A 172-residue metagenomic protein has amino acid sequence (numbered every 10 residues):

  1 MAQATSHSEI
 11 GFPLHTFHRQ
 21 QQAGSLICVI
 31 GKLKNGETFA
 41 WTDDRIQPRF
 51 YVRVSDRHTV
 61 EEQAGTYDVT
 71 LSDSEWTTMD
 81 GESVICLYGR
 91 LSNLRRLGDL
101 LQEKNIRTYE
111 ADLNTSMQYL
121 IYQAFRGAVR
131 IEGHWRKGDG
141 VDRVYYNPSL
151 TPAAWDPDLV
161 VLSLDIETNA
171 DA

Functional and structural regions predicted by a protein language model:
M1-A172: The two-metal-ion catalytic cores of nucleic-acid processing enzymes
